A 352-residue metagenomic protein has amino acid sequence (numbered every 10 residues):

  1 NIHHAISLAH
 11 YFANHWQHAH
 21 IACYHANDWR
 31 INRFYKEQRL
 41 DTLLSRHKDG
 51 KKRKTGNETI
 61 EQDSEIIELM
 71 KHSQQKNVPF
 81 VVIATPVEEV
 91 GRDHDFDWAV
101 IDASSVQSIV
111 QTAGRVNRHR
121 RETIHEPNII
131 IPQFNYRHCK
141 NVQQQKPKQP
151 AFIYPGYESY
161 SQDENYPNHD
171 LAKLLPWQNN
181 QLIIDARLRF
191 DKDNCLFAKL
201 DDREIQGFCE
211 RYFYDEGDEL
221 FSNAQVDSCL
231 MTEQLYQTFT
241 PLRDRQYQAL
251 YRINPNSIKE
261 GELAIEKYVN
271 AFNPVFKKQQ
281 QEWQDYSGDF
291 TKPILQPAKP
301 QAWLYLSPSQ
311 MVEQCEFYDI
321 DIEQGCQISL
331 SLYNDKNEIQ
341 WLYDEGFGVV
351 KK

Functional and structural regions predicted by a protein language model:
N1-Q38, T42-D49, G56-T59, F96 (+1 more regions): C-terminal helicase lobe and adjacent C-terminal extensions/tails of nucleic-acid helicase motors
E58-E68: Active-site-adjacent "gating/activation" loops or surface patches in catalytic cores
K71-S73, D102: N-terminal start-of-chain detector that recognizes signal peptides and the immediate post-cleavage beginning
S73-E88: Conserved two-lobed SF2 helicase motor
I83-V87, V100-S105: Conserved helicase core region in the C-terminal RecA-like lobe
G91: Catalytic machinery of carbohydrate-active enzymes, primarily nucleotide-sugar-dependent glycosyltransferases
